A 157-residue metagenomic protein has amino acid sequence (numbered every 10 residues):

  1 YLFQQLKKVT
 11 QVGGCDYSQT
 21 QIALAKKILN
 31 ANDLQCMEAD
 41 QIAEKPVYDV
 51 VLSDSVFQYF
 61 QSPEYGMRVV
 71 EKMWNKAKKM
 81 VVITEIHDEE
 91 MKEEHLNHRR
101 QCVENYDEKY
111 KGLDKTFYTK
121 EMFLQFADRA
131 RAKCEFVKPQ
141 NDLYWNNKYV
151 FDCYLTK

Functional and structural regions predicted by a protein language model:
Y1-P46, V81-K157: Class I (Rossmann-like) S-adenosyl-L-methionine-dependent methyltransferase catalytic domain, capturing the SAM-binding
Q4-K7, V70-W74: A structural alpha-helix within SAM-dependent methyltransferase catalytic domains
D49: Functional-site microenvironments in short loops/helix caps that host divalent-cation chemistry
L52: A conserved beta-strand element that flanks and buttresses the S-adenosyl-L-methionine
S55-Y59: Short catalytic micro-motifs in class I SAM-dependent methyltransferases
F60-K72: A short, conserved alpha-helix within the catalytic core of class I
A77-K79: A short helix->loop->beta-strand "cap" motif at the edges of active sites that frequently abuts
